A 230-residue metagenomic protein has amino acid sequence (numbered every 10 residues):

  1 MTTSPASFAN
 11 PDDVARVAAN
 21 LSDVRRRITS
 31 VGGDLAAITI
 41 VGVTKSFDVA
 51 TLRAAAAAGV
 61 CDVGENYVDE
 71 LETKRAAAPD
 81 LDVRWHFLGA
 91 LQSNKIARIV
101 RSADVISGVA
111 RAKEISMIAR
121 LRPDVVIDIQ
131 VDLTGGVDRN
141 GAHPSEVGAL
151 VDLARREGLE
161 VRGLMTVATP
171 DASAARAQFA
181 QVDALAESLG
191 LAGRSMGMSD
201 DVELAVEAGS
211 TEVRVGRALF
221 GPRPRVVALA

Functional and structural regions predicted by a protein language model:
M1-A192, M196-D200, V206-A208, R217-F220: Conserved alpha/beta-domain cores
A56, L229-A230: Short glycine/proline- and charge-enriched loop/turn segments that cap or connect secondary-structure elements
S210-A228: Gly/Pro- and small hydrophobic-enriched strand-loop and loop-to-helix capping segments that sit at the rims
